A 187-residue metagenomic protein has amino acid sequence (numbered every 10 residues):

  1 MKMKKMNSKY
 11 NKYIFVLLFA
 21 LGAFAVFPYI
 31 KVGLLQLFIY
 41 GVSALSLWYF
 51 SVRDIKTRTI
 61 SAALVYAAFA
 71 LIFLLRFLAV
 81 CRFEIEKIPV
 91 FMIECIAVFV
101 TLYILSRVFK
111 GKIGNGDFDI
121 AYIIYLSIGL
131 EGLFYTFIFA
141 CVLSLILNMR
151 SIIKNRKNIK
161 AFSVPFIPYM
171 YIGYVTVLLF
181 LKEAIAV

Functional and structural regions predicted by a protein language model:
M1-V187: A membrane-topology feature that recognizes alpha-helical transmembrane segments and their immediate juxtamembrane
